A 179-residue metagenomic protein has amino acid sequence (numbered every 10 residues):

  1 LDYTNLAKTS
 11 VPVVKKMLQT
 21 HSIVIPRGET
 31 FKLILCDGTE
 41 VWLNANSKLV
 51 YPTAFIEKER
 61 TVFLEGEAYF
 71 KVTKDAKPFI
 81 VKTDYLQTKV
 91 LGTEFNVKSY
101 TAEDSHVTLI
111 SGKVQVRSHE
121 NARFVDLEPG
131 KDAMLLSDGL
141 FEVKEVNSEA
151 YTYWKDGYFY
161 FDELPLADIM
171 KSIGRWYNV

Functional and structural regions predicted by a protein language model:
L1-V179: A residue-level detector for the "anchor" residue at the start of short, highly conserved motifs
